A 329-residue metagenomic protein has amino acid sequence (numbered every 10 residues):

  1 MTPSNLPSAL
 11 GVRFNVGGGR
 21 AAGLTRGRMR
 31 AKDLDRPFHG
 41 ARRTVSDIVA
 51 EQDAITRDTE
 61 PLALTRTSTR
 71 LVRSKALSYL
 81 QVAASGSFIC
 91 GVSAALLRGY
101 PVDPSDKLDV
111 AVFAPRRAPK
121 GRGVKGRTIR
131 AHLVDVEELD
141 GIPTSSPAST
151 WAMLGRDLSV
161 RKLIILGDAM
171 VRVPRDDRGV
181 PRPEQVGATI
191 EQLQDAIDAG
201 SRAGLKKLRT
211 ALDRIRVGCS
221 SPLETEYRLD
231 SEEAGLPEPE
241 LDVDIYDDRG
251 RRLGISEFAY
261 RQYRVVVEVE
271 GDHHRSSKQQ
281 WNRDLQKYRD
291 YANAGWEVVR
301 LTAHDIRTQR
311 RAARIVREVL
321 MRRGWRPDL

Functional and structural regions predicted by a protein language model:
M1-A203, R326-L329: Short gly/ser-rich loop at a beta-strand->alpha-helix junction or flexible surface loop bordering the NTP-binding
P7-T25, P174-L329: Surface segments flanking catalytic/ligand-binding clefts of nucleic-acid enzymes
